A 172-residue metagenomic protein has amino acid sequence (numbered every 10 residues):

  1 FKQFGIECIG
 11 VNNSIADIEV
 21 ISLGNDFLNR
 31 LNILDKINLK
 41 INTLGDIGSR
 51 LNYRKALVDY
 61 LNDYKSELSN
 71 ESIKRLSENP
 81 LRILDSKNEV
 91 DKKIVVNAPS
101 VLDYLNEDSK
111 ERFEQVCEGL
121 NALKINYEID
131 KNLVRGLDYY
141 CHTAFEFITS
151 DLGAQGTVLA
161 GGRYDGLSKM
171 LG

Functional and structural regions predicted by a protein language model:
F1-G172: TRNA-recognition modules of translation machinery and tRNA-sensing kinases, especially anticodon-binding
